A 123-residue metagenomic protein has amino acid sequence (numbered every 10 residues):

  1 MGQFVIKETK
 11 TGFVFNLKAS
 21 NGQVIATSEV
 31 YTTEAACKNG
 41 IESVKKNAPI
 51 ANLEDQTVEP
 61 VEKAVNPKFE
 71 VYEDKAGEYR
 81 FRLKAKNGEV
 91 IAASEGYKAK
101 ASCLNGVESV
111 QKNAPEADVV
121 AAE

Functional and structural regions predicted by a protein language model:
M1, K46-K75, V119-A122: Intrinsic disorder/low-complexity detector
Q3-Y31, G40-V44, K68-K98, S102-V110: A structural feature that tracks compact, well-ordered secondary-structure segments with a strong bias toward
T33-A36, Q56-P60, A99-S102: Short amphipathic alpha-helical linker/capping segments at the junctions of internal repeats and modular domains
P115-E116: Long protein-protein interaction modules used by eukaryotic assembly/scaffold proteins
